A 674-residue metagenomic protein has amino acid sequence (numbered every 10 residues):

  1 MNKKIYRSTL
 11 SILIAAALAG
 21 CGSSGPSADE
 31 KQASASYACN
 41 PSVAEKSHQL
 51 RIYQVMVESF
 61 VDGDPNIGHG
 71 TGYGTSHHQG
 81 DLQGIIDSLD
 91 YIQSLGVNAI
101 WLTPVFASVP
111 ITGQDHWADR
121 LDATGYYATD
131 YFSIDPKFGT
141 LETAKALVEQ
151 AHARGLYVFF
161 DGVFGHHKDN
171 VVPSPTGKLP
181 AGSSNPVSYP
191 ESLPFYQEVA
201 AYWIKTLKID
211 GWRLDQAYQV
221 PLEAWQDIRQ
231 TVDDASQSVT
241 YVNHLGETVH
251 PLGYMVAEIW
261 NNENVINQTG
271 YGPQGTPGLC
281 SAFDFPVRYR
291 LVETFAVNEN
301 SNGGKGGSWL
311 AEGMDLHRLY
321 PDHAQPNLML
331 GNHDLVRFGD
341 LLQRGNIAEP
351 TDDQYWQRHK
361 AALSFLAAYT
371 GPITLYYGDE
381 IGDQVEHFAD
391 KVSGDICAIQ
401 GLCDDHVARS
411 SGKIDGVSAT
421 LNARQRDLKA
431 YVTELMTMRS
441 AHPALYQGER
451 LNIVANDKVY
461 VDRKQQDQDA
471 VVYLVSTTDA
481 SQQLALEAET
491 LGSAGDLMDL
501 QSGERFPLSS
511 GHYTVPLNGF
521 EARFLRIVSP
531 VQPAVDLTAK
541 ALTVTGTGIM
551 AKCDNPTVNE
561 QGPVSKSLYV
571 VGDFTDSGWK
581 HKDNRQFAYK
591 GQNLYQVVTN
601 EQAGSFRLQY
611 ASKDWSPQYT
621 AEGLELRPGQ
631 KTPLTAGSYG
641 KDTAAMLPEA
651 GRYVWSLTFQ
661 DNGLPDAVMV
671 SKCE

Functional and structural regions predicted by a protein language model:
N2-I5, T9, L13-A16, G20-M56 (+10 more regions): Carbohydrate-interacting/catalytic domains
G25-L156, G211, D215-Q216, Y610: N-terminal structural segment of carbohydrate-active enzymes
V55, I92, L102, Y131 (+9 more regions): Conserved, mostly hydrophobic/aromatic
G70-Q83, G125-L141, D169, L179-L193 (+4 more regions): The substrate-binding groove and active-site-proximal loops of carbohydrate-active enzymes, especially glycoside
Q79-Y91, Y189-K205, H359-L363: Short, acidic/polar
P110-Y127, F164-P190, Q230, I266-A282 (+1 more regions): Aromatic- and acidic-residue-enriched segments that line the glycan-binding/catalytic groove of carbohydrate-active
E198-V199, K205, D210, D215-P326 (+8 more regions): Active-site-proximal helices and loops of the catalytic beta/alpha 8
D554-S605, A611-Y639: Aromatic-rich carbohydrate-binding modules that target alpha-glucans
